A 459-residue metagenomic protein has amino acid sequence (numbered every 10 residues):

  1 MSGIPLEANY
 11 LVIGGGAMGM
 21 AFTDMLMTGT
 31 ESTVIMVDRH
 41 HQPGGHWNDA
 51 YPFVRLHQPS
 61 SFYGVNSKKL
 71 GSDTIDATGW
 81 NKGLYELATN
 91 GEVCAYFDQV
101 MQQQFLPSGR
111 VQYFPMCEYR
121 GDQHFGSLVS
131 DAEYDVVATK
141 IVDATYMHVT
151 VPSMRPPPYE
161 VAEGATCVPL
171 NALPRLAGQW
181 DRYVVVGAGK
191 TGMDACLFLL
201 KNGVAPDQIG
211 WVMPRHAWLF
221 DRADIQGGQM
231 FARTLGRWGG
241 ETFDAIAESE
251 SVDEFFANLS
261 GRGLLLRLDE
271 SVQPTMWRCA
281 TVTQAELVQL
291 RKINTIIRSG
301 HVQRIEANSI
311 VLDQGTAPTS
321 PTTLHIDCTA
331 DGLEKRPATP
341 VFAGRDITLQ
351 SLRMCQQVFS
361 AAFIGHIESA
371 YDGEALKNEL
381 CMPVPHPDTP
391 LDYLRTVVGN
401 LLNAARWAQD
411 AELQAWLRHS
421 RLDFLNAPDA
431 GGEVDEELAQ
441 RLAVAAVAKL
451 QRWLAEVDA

Functional and structural regions predicted by a protein language model:
M1-Y10, T28-S32, M147-R175, A448 (+1 more regions): Extreme N-terminal leader/targeting segments of oxidoreductases
P5-M36, Y183-N202: N-terminal Rossmann-like FAD-binding beta1-loop-alpha1 element of flavoenzymes
L11-I13, Y134-V149, V184-V186, S320-D331: Short hydrophobic core segments
R39-Y96, L170, V212-D269: Glycine-rich active-site loop/strand segments that organize a redox cofactor
A77-V151, D269-V272, C279, E286-L312 (+2 more regions): Feature captures the FAD/FMN-dependent oxidoreductase FAD-binding
G83, T89, Y96, T145-G203 (+3 more regions): Glycine-rich dinucleotide-binding loop and its adjacent helix/turn
L197, I296-S299, Q303-E436: Glycine-enriched catalytic-core subsegment of oxygenase/oxidase enzymes
L200-E306, Q350-A362: Dinucleotide-binding/catalytic capping subdomain of oxidoreductase cores
